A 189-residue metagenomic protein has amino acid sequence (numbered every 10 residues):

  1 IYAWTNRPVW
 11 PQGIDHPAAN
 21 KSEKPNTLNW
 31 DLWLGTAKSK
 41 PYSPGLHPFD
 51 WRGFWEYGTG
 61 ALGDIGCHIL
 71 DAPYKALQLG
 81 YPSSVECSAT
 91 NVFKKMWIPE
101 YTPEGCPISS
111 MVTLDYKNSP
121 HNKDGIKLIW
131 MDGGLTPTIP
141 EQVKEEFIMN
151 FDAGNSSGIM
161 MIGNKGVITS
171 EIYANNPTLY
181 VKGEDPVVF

Functional and structural regions predicted by a protein language model:
I1-L32: A contiguous active-site-proximal alpha/beta segment in oxidoreductase catalytic domains
K21-F189: Glycine-rich, aromatic-lined ligand/substrate-binding cores of catalytic and carbohydrate-binding domains
